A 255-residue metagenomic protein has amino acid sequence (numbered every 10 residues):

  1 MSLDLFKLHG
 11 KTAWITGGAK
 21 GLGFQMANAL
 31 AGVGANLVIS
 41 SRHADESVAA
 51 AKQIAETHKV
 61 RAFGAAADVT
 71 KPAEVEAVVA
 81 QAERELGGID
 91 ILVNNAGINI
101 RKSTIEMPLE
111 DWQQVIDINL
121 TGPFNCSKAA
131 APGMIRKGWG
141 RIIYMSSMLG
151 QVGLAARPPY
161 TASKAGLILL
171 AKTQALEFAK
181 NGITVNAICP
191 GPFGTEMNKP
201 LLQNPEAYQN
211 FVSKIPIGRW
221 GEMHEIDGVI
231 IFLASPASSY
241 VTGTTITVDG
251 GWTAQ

Functional and structural regions predicted by a protein language model:
L3, M107, G153-T161, T173: Active-site loop-to-helix junction immediately N-terminal to the catalytic Tyr of the SDR YXXXK motif in Rossmann-fold
T12, A19-K20, H43: Conserved glycine-rich cofactor-binding loop
L86, W139, R219-V248, T253: C-terminal substrate-recognition "lid" of short-chain dehydrogenase/reductases
S103-T104, P108-I116, F211: Substrate-binding pocket helix/loop in short-chain dehydrogenase/reductase
S127, S163, A171: Active-site helix of classical SDR
P132, L176-K180, S239: Alpha-helical segment proximal to the catalytic Tyr-Lys
S147: Residue(s) in the substrate-gating loop at a strand-loop-helix junction that position the organic substrate next
